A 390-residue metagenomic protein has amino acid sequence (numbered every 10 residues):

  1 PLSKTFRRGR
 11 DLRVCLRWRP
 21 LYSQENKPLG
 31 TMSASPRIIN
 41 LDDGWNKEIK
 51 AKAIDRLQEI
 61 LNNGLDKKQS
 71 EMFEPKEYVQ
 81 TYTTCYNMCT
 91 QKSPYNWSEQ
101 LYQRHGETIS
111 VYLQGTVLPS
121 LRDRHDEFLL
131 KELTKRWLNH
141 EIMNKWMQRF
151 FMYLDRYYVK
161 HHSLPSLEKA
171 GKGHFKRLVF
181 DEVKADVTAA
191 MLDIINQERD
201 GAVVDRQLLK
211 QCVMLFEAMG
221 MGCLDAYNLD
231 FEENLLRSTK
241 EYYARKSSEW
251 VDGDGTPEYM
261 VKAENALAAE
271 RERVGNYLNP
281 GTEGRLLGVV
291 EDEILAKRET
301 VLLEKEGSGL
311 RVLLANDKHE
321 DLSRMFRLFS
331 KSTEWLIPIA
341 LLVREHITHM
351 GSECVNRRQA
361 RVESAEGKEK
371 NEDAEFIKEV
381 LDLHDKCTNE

Functional and structural regions predicted by a protein language model:
K4-E390: Eukaryotic scaffold/interaction segments
